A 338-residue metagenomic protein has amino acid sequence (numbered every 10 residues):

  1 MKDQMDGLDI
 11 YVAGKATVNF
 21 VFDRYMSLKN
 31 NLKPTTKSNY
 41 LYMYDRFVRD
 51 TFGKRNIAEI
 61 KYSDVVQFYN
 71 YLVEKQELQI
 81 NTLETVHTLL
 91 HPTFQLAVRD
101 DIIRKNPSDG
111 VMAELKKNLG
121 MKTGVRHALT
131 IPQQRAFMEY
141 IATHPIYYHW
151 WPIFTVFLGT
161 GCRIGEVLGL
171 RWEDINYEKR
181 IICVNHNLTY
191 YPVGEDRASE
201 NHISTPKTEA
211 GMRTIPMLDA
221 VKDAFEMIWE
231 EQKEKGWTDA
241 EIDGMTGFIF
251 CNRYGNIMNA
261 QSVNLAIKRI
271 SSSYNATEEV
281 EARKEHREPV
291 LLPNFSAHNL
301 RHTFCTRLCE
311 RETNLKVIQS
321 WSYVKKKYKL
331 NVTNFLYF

Functional and structural regions predicted by a protein language model:
M1-A16, F20-D23, S27, Y42 (+4 more regions): Basic/aromatic DNA-contact patch characteristic of tyrosine site-specific recombinases
G14, M26-I102, P107, P145-I146 (+2 more regions): N-terminal core-binding DNA-recognition domain of tyrosine site-specific recombinases/integrases
R24, Y42-R46, Q67, T88 (+7 more regions): Generic recognition of well-ordered alpha-helical segments within structured catalytic/regulatory domains
F68, Q134, G194-N201, R311 (+1 more regions): DNA/chromatin major-groove-contacting recognition/catalytic segments
Q76, E139-W150, I215, E231-A240 (+2 more regions): Short, basic (Lys/Arg/His-rich) helix/loop patches that form interaction surfaces in the mid-to-C-terminal regions
I80, E84, T88, R99 (+7 more regions): Basic, Lys/Arg- and aromatic-enriched nucleic-acid-binding interface segment
A136-H144, E178-I249, I270: Basic, alpha-helical nucleic-acid-contacting "clamp/cap" segments
D174-I181, N294, T313-N334: Short, polar N-cap/turn motifs at the start of nucleic acid-interacting alpha helices
